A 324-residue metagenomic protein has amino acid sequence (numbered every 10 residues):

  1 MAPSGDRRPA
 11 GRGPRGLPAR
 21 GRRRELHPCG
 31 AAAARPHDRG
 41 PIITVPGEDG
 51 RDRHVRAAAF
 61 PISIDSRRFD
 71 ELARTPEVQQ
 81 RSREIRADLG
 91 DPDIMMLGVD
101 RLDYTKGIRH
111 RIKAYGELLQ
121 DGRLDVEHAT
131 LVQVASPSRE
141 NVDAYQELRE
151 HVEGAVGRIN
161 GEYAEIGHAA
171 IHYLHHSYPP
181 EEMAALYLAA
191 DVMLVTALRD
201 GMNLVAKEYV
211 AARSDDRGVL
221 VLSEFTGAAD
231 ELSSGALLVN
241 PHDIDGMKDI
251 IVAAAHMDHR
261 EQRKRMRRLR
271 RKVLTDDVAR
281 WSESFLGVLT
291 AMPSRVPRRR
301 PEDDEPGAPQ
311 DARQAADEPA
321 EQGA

Functional and structural regions predicted by a protein language model:
M1-A324: Catalytic cores of carbohydrate-active enzymes across secretory and cytosolic contexts
